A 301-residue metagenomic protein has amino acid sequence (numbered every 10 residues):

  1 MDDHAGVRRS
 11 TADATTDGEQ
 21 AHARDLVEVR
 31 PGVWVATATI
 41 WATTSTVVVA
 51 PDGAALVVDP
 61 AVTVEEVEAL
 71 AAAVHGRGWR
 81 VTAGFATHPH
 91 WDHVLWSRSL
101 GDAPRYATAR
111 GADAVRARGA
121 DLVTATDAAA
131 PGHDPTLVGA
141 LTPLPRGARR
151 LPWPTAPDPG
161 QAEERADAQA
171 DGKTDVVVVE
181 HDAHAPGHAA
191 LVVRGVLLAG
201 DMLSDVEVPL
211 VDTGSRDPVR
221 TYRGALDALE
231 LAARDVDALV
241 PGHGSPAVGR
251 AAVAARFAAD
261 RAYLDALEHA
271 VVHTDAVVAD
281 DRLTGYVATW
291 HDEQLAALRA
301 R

Functional and structural regions predicted by a protein language model:
D2-Q20, E164, Q169, L231-A238 (+1 more regions): Accessory terminal helices/loops
H22-A72, G76, A190-S204: Conserved beta-strand hairpin/beta-sheet module of binuclear metal-dependent hydrolase folds, prominently
A55, G84, P104, V196-L197 (+1 more regions): Hydrophobic "anchor" residues on beta-strands that sit immediately upstream of conserved functional sites
V62, A109-D113, L203, H269: Short, acidic/turn-prone active-site loops that include or flank metal/cofactor- and phosphate-binding residues
V62-V64, A166, V177-D182, P186-A255 (+1 more regions): Metallo-beta-lactamase
V64-R110: Active-site metal-binding motif and surrounding structural segment of the metallo-beta-lactamase
A71, W96-S99, R118-A120, V211 (+1 more regions): Short amphipathic alpha-helical segments
G76, A112-V179, G224-A233: Metallo-beta-lactamase
